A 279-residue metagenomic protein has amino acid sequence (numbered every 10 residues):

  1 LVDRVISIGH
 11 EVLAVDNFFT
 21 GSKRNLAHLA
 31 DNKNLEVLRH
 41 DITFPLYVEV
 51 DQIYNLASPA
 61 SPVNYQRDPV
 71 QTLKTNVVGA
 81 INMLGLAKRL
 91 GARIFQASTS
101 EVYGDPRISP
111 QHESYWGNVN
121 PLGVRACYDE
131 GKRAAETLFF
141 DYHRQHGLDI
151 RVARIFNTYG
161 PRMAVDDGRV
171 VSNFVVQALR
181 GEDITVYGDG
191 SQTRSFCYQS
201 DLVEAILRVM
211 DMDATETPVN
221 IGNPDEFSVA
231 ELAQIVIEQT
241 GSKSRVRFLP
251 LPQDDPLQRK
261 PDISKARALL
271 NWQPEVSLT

Functional and structural regions predicted by a protein language model:
L1, D41, N82, N157 (+1 more regions): C-terminal substrate-binding subdomain of Rossmann-fold SDR/epimerase-dehydratase oxidoreductases
L1-T158, G188, S200: N-terminal Rossmann-like NAD(P)+-binding domain of SDR-like oxidoreductases, especially those catalyzing
T20, P161, N223: Short, conserved catalytic or interaction motifs in soluble domains
K23-L26, E136, S172, A230 (+2 more regions): Short, surface-exposed alpha-helical segments at coil->helix boundaries
D31, M163-D167, D225, P274: Residue-level signature of the cytosolic catalytic core of signaling kinases
A80, V171-S172: Amphipathic alpha-helical segments in well-structured domains
C127, A135, D167, V229 (+1 more regions): Conserved donor sugar-nucleotide recognition element shared by glycan-biosynthetic enzymes
